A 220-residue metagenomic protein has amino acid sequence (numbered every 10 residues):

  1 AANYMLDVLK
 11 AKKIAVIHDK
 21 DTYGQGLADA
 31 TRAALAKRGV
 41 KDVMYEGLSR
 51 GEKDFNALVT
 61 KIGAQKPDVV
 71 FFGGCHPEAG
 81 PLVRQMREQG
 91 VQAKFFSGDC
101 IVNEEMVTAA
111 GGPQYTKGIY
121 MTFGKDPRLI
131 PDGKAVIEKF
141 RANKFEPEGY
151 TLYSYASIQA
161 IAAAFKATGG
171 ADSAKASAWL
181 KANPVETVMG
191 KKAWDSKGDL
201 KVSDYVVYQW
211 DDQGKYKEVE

Functional and structural regions predicted by a protein language model:
A1-E220: Extracytosolic ligand-binding ectodomains
